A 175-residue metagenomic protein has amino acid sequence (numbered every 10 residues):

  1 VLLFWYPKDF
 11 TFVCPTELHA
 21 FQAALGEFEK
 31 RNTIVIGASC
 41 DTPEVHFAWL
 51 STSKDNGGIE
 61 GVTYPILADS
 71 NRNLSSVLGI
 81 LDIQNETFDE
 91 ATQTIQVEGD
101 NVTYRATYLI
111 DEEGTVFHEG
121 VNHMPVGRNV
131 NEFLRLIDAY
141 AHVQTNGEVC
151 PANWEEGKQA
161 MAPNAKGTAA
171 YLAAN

Functional and structural regions predicted by a protein language model:
V1-N175: Chalcogenol-based redox active-site neighborhoods
